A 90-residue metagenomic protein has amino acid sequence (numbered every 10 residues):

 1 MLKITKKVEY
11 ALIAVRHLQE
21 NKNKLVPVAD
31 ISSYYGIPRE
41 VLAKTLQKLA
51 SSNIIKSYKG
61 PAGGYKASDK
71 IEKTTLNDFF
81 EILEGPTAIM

Functional and structural regions predicted by a protein language model:
M1-A14: Short alpha-helical segments that sit at the start of domains
Q19-N23, D69-K70: Short helix-capping/hinge SLiMs at alpha-helix to coil transitions
V28, L46: Helix-turn-helix DNA-binding elements, focusing on the entry/boundary residues of the two helices that contact DNA
A29-Y35: A short alpha-helical element within helix-turn-helix/winged-helix DNA-binding domains across DNA-binding proteins
S33, A50-S51: Alpha-helical residues within the helix-turn-helix
E40: Key DNA-contact positions within bacterial/archaeal DNA-binding proteins
N53-A62, K66: Beta-hairpin "wing" of winged helix-turn-helix
S68-M90: Non-DNA-binding regulatory cores of transcription-related proteins, predominantly C-terminal effector-binding
